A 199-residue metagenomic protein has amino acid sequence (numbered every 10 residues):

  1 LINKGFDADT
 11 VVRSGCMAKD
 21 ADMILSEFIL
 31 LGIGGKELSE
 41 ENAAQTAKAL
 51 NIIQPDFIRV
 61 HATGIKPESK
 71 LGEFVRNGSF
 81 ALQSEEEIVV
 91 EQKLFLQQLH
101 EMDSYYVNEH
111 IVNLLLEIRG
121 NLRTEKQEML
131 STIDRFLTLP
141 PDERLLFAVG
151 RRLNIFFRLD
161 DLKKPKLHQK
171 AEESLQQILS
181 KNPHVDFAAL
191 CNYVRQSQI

Functional and structural regions predicted by a protein language model:
L1-M23, L30-I53, E73-E86: Conserved non-cysteine loop/helix-boundary elements of the Radical SAM core domain that shape
M23, I29, P55-K66: Non-cysteine beta-strand/loop elements that form the S-adenosyl-L-methionine
N51, F57, I65-K70, F74-I199: Auxiliary Fe-S-binding modules of radical SAM enzymes
